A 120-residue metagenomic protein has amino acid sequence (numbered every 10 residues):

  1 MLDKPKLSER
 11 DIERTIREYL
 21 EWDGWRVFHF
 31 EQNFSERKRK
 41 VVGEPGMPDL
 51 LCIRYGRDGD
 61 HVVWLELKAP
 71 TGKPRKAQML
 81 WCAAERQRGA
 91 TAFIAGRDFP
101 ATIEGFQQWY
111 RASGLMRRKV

Functional and structural regions predicted by a protein language model:
M1-V120: Catalytic phosphate/metal-binding cores of nucleic-acid and nucleotide-processing enzymes, i.e., regions that mediate
